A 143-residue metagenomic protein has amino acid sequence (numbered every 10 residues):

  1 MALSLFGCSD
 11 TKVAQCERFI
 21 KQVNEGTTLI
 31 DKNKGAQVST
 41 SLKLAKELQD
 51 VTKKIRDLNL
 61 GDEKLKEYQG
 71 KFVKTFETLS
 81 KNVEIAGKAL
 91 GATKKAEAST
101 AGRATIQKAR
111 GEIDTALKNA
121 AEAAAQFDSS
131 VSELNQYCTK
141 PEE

Functional and structural regions predicted by a protein language model:
S4-G7: C-terminal motif of bacterial Sec signal peptides marking the signal peptidase cleavage site
T11-A45, L90-E143: C-terminal amphipathic alpha-helix
V13, E77, V83-E84, N135: Hydrophobic alpha-helical segments
Q22-G26, E47-K54, N82: Amphipathic, well-ordered alpha-helical segments in soluble domains
V51-E77, I85-T93: Short, solvent-exposed, charged loop/turn and helix-capping segments that join or cap alpha-helices on peripheral
K81-N82, A98: Alpha-helix boundary/capping detector
